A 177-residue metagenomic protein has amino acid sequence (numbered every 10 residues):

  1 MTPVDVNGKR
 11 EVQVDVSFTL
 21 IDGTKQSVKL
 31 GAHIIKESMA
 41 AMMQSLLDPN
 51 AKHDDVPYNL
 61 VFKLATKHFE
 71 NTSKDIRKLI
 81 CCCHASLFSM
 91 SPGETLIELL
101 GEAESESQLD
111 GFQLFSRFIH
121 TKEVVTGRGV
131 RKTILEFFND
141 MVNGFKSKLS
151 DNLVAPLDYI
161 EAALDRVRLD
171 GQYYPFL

Functional and structural regions predicted by a protein language model:
T2-F62: Metalloprotease/metallohydrolase-associated module, dominated by Zn2+-dependent proteases
V56-L177: Non-catalytic terminal regions of proteins
